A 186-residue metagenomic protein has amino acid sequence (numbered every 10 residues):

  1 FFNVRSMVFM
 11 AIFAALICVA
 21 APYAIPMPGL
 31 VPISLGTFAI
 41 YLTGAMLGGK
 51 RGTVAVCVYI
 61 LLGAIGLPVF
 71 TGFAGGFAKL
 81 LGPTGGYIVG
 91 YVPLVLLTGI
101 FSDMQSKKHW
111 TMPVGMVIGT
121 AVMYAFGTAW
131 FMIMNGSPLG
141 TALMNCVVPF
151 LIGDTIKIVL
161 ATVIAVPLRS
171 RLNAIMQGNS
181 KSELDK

Functional and structural regions predicted by a protein language model:
F1-I12, N145-K186: Alpha-helical transmembrane segments and their cytosolic interface
F1-T53: Hydrophobic transmembrane alpha-helices
I12, V19, F77-A125: Short helix-perturbing small/polar motifs within transmembrane alpha-helices
V19-P32, I60-L94: Interfacial aromatic-anchored transmembrane helix boundaries in multi-pass membrane proteins
Y23, M46, G72-F73, F101-Q105 (+1 more regions): Helix-loop junctions at the membrane-solvent interface of multi-pass transporters, primarily the C-terminal
G49-V54, M104-T111, P138-L139: Membrane-helix interface segments
A55-Y59, L67-F70, L94-T98, M123 (+3 more regions): Alpha-helical transmembrane segments and their lipid-water interface positions in multi-pass membrane proteins
L67-F73, W130-M144: Interfacial helix-loop-helix junctions of multi-pass membrane proteins
